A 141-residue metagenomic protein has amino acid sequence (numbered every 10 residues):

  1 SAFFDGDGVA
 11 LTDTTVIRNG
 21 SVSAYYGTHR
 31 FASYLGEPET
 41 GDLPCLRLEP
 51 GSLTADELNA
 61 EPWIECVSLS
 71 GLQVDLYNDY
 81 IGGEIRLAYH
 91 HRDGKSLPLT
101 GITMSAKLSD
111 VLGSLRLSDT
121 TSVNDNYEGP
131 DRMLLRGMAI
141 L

Functional and structural regions predicted by a protein language model:
S1-L141: Dual-mode signal for accessory low-complexity, basic/Gly-rich regions
